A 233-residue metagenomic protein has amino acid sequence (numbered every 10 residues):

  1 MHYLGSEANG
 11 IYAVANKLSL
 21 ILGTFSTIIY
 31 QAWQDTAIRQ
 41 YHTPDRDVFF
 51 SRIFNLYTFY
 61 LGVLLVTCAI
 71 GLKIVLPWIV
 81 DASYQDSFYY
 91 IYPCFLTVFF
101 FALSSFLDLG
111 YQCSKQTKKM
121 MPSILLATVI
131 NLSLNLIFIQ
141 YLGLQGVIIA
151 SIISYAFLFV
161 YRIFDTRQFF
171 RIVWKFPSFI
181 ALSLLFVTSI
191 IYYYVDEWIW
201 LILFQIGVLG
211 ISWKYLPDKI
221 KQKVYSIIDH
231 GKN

Functional and structural regions predicted by a protein language model:
M1-L20, Q85-Y89: Interfacial/gating helices of multi-pass transporter permease domains
Y3-S6, C113-S114, Y141: Helix-loop interface residues and adjacent transmembrane-helix termini in multi-pass membrane transporters, primarily
A15, S19-N55, D108-C113: Helix-loop junctions and terminal segments of transmembrane helices in multi-pass membrane transport/translocation
L20-T24, L65, A102, T128-N135 (+3 more regions): Hydrophobic transmembrane alpha-helices of multi-pass small-molecule transporters
S26-I29, S51-F101, L132-Y141: Alpha-helical transmembrane segments of multi-pass membrane transport and lipid-handling proteins
F95-L126, T166, F170: Membrane-interface junctions at transmembrane-helix termini in multi-pass inner-membrane proteins
K118, L125-F159, I191-I206: Membrane-interface helix-loop junctions in multi-pass transport and translocation proteins
I172, I190-N233: Membrane-proximal transmembrane or re-entrant/amphipathic helices at the cytosolic face
